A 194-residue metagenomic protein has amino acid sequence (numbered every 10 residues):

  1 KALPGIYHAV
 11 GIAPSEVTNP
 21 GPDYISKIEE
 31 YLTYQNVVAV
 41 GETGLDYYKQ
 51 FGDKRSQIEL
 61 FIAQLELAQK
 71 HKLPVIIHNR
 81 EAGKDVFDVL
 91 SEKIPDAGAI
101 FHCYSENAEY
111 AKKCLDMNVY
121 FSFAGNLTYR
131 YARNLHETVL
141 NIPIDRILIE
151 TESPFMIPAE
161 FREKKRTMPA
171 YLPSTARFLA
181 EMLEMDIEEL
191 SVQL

Functional and structural regions predicted by a protein language model:
L3-T18: Metal-cofactor-binding active-site regions of metalloenzymes
G5-I6, V37, V119, I147: Short, conserved active-site loop motifs that form the nucleotide-linked donor/cofactor pocket
Y7-A9, I76, I100-H102, S122 (+1 more regions): Structural detector of well-ordered beta-strand residues that form the stable sheet scaffold of enzyme domains
I12, G125-L127, T151-S153: Short secondary-structure boundary segments
P14-M117, Y129, E137, I142 (+3 more regions): Divalent metal-binding pocket/active-site signature
N118-A132: His/Asp/Glu-enriched short active-site or ligand-binding loop at hydrolase and phosphoryl-transfer sites
S174: Active-site hotspot residues in diverse enzymes, especially metal/ion-binding acidic/histidine motifs
L194: Pyridoxal 5′-phosphate
